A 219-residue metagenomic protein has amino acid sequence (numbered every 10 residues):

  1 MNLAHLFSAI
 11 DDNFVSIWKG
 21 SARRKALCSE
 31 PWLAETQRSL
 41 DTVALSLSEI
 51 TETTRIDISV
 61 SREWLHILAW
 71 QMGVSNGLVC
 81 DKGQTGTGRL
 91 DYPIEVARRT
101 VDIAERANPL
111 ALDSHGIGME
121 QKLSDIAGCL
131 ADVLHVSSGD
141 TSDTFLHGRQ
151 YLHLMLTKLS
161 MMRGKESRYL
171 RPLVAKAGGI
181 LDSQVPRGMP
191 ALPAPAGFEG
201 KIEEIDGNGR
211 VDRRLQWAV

Functional and structural regions predicted by a protein language model:
A4: Aromatic (Trp/Tyr) and acidic
A9-R23, T36-D57, W70, G77-V219: Fungal C-terminal regulatory tails
